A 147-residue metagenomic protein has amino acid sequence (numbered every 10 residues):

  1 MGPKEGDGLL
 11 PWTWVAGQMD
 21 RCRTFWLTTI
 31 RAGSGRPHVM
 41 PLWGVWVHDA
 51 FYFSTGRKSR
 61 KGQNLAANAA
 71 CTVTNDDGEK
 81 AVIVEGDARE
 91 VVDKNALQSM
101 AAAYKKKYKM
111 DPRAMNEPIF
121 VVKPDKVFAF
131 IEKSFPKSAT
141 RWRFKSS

Functional and structural regions predicted by a protein language model:
M1-L10, K80-S147: Charged, gly/pro-rich active-site loop segments
M1-P37: Short, conserved active-site entrance elements at the starts or edges of catalytic domains
P11-W14, H38-M40, K58, K107-Y108: A generic local structural motif
W14, W26-S34, V73, K106-N116: Short helix-to-loop capping/linker segments positioned immediately adjacent to catalytic or ligand/cofactor-binding
M19-D20, A66-A67, K105: Alpha-helix boundary recognition
C22-R57, Q63-L65, C71-N75, I83-E85: Short beta-strand segments
R23-T24, A70, K109, V127: Generic structural signal for secondary-structure transition and capping sites
S59-R60, N95: A generic structural signal for alpha-helix starts
